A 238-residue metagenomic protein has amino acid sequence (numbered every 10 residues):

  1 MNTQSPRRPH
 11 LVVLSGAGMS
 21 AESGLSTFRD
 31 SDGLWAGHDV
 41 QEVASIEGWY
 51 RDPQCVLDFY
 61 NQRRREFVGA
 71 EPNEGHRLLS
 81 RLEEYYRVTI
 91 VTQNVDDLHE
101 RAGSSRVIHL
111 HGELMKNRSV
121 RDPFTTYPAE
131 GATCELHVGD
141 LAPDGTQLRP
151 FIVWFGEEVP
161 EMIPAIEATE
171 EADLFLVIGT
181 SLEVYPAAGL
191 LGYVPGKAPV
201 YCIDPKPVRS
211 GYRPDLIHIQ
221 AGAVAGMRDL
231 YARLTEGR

Functional and structural regions predicted by a protein language model:
M1-R238: Conserved catalytic core of sirtuin-type NAD+-dependent deacylases
